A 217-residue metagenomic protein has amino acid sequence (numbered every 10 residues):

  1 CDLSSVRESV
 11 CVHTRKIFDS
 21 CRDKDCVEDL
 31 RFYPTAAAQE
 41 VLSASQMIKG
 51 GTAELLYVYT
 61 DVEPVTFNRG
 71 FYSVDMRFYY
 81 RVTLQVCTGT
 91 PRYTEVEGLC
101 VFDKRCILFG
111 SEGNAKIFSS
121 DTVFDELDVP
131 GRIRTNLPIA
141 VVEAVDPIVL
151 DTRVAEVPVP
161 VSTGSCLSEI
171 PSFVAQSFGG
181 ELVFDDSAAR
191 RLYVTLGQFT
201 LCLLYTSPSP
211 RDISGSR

Functional and structural regions predicted by a protein language model:
C1-K49: An N-terminus-focused feature that recognizes amino-terminal "leader" regions
L30-T66, V159-D186: Short, flexible domain-boundary/linker segments around small modular repeats
I48-L55, F71, D75-R77, L99-V101: Extended beta-sheet lipid-handling architectures
E63-M76, E95, R190-V194: Short, solvent-exposed beta-strand/turn "edge" segments of beta-rich domains on protein surfaces
V74-V86, C202: A short beta-strand signature
Q85-F118: Extended intrinsically disordered, low-complexity coil regions enriched in Ser, Thr, Gly, Ala and often Pro
V123-S207: Extended serine/threonine-enriched, polar tracts that run as long, contiguous segments within proteins
Y205-R217: Single conserved hydrophobic/aromatic residue that forms the stacking wall/gate of nucleotide- or nucleobase-binding
